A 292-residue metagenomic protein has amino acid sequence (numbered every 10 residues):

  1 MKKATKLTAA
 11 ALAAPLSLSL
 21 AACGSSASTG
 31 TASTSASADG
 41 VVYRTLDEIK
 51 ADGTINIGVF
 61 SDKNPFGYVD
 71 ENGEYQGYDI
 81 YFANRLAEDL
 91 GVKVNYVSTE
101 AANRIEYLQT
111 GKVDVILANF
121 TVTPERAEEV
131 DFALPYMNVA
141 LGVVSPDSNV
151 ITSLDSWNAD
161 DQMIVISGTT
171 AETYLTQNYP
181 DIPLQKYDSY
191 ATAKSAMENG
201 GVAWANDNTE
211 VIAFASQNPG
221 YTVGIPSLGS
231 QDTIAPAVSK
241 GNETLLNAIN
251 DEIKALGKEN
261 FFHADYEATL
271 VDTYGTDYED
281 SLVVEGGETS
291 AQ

Functional and structural regions predicted by a protein language model:
L18-A22: C-terminal motif of bacterial Sec signal peptides marking the signal peptidase cleavage site
G24-S26, A32, A36, I80-D89 (+2 more regions): Extended ligand-binding regions for polar small-molecule ligands
S25, A38-G40, T170-Y187, V223-I225 (+1 more regions): Ligand-binding clefts/hinges and TM-proximal coupling segments of bilobed small-molecule sensing domains
T31-N119: Extracytoplasmic small-molecule ligand-binding "clamshell" domains of the periplasmic binding protein/Venus flytrap
T34, S145-Q162: Flexible hinge/capping segments at coil-to-helix
N95-E106, S167, Q185-N199: Short helix-initiation/N-cap motifs at beta->coil->alpha
F120-E128, T176-Q177, E198-Q231: A ligand-binding cleft/hinge motif common to bilobed small-molecule-binding domains
M137-S145, I212-I253, D272-Q292: Periplasmic-binding protein-like
